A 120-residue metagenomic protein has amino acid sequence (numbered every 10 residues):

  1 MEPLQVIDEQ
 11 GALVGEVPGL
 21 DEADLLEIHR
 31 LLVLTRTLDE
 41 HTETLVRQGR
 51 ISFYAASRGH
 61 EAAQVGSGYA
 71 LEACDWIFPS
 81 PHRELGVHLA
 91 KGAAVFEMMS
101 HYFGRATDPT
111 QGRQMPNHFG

Functional and structural regions predicted by a protein language model:
M1-V17: Charged, compositionally biased N-terminal leader segments and the immediate start of the first structured element
E2, E27-H29, T37-D39: Short secondary-structure boundary micro-motifs
L13-V14, T35-D39: Short hydrophobic/aromatic-rich motifs at helix boundaries and adjacent loops
L20-A23, I28: Positively charged, low-complexity intrinsically disordered leader regions
T37-E40, T44-G120: Cofactor-binding active-site loop characterized by glycine-rich and histidine/acidic residues
